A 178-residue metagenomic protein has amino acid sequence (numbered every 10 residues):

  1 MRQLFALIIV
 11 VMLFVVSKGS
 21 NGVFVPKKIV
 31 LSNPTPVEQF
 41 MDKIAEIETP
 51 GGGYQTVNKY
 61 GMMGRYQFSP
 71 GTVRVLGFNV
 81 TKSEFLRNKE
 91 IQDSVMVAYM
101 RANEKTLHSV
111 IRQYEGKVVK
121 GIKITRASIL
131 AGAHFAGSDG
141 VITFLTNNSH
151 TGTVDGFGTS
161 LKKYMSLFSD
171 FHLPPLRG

Functional and structural regions predicted by a protein language model:
M1-Q39, K162-G178: N-terminal secretory targeting signals
V25-P26, G53-T56, E115-G116: A short, structure-level motif marking secondary-structure boundaries and short turns
V30-E38, N58-Y66, F85-D93, K123-A127 (+1 more regions): Solvent-exposed, acidic/flexible segments
T35-G52, M96, L130-G137: Short, functionally critical alpha-helical segments immediately adjacent to catalytic or ligand/cofactor-binding
G51-T56, R74-L76, T143: Short, solvent-exposed loop/turn elements at domain surfaces
K59-N79, M100, H134: Substrate-binding/active-site groove segments that recognize and process beta-1,4-linked N-acetyl-hexosamine
F78-A127, F135-I142: Alpha-helical segment that forms one wall of the substrate-binding/catalytic cleft in peptidoglycan-active domains
V119-R177: Catalytic and substrate-binding regions of cell-wall glycan-acting enzymes that process beta-1,4-linked
